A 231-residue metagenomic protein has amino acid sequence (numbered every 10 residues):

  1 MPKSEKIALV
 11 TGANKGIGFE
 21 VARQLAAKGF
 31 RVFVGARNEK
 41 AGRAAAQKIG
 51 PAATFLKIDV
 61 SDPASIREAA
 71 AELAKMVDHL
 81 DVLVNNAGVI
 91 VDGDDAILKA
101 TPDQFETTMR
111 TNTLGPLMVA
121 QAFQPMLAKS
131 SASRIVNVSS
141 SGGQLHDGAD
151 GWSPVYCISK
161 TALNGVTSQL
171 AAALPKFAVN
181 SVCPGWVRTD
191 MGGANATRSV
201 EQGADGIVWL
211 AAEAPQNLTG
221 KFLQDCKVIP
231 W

Functional and structural regions predicted by a protein language model:
P2-F33: Canonical Rossmann dinucleotide-binding motif of NAD(H)/NADP(H)-dependent dehydrogenases/reductases, specifically
K28-A44: Conserved glycine-rich Rossmann-like NAD(P)H-binding loop of the short-chain dehydrogenase/reductase
E39, K57-A71: The beta1-alpha1 cofactor-binding region of Rossmann-like NAD(H)/NADP(H)-dependent oxidoreductases
P51, E72-N85, V91-G93: A glycine-rich helix->loop->beta "capping" turn within Rossmann-like NAD(P)(H)-dependent oxidoreductase domains
V84, V119-F123, L127, V166-T167 (+1 more regions): Hydrophobic positions on the long internal alpha-helix of Rossmann-like NAD(P)-dependent oxidoreductase domains
V89-M109, L117-M118, A128-P175: Catalytic loop of short-chain dehydrogenase/reductase
F177, S181-V187, G193-W231: C-terminal helical subdomain
